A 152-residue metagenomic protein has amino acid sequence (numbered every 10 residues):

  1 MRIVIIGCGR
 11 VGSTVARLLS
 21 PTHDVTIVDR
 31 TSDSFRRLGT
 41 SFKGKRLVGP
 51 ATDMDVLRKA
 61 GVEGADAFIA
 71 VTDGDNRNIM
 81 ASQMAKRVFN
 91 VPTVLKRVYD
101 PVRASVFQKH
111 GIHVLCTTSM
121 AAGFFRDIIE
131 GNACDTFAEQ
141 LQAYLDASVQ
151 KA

Functional and structural regions predicted by a protein language model:
M1-A152: Cytosolic regulatory regions of ion transport systems
